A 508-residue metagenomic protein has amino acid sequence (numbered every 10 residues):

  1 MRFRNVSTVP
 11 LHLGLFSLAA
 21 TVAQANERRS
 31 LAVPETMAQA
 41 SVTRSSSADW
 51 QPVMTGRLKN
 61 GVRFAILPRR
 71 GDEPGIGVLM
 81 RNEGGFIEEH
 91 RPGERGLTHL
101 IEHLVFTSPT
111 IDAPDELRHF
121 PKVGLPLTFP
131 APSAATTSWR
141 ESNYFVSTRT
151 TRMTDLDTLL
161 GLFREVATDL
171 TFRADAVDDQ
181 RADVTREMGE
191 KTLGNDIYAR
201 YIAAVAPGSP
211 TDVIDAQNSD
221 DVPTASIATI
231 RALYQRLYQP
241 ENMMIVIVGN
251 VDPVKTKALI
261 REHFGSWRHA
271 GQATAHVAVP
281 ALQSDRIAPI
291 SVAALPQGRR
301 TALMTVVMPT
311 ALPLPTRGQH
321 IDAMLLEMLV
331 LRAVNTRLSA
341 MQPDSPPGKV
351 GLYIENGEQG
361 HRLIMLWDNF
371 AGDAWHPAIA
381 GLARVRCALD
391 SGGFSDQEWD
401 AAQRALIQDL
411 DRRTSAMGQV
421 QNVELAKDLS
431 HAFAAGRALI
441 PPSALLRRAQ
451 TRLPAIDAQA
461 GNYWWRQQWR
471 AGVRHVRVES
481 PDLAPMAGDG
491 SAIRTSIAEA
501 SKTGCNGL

Functional and structural regions predicted by a protein language model:
P10-A20: Bacterial N-terminal signal peptides
A23-I66, M244, G249-E327, L331-S339 (+3 more regions): Proteolytic maturation boundary segments
R28-M37, S108-P109, A135-T136, L159 (+8 more regions): Scaffold signal of the M16-like zinc-metallopeptidase fold and its non-catalytic homologs
G77-R149, L193, D212-A216, R332-R362: M16/MPP (pitrilysin/insulinase) zinc-metallopeptidase core fold and M16-derived inactive scaffolds
S108-T110, V146-R181, G357-G418, A435-A438 (+1 more regions): M16/insulysin-pitrilysin zinc metalloprotease superfamily fold
L117-F120, T171-G189, D252, G271-D285 (+4 more regions): Acidic/histidine-enriched alpha-helical segments
A302, P309-T310, Q319-D396: Structured mid-domain segments that build the active-site/substrate or prosthetic-cofactor binding neighborhood
